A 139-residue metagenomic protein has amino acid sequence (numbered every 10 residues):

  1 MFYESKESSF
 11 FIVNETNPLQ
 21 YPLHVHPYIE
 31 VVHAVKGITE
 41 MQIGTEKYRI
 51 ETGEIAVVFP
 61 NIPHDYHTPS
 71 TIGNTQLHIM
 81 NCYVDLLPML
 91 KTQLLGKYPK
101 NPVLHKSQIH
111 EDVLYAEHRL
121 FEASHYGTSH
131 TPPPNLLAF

Functional and structural regions predicted by a protein language model:
M1-I55, G96: Generic protein-terminus/edge-of-domain signal
F2-K6, T68-P69, M89-L94: Short, conserved acidic/polar surface loops in the N-terminal third of protein domains
N14, I79-N81, E122: Structural signal for conserved beta-strand scaffold positions within catalytic alpha/beta enzyme cores
T16-Y21, H64-H67, P88-M89: A short, acidic/glycine-rich surface segment
N61-L86: Ligand-binding loop in jelly-roll beta-barrel domains
I79-K100: Conserved segment of winged-helix/HTH DNA-binding domains
L94-F139: Amphipathic alpha-helical segments enriched in hydrophobic/aromatic residues interleaved with Lys/Arg
